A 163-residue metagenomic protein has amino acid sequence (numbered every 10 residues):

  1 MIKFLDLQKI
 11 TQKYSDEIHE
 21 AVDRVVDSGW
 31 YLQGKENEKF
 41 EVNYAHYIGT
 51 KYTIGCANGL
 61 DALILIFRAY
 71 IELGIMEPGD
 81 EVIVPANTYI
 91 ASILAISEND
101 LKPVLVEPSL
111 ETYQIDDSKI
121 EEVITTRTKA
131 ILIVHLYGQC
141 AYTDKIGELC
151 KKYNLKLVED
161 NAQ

Functional and structural regions predicted by a protein language model:
M1-W30: N-terminal "arm"/small-domain region of PLP-dependent enzymes with the aminotransferase-like
W30, G34-E81, A95-N99, L105: Phosphate-binding glycine-rich loop
I64, N87, A141-D144: Short N-terminal helix/helix-N-cap motif within the alpha/beta-hydrolase-1
V84, L105, L157-E159: Hydrophobic residues in well-ordered beta-strands that form the structural core
N87-I93: Conserved coil-to-alpha-helix start sites within the AMP-binding
K102-T112: Short beta-strand->loop structural element characteristic of the AMP-binding/adenylate-forming
E111-Q163: Active-site phosphate-binding strand-loop segment of PLP-dependent enzymes
